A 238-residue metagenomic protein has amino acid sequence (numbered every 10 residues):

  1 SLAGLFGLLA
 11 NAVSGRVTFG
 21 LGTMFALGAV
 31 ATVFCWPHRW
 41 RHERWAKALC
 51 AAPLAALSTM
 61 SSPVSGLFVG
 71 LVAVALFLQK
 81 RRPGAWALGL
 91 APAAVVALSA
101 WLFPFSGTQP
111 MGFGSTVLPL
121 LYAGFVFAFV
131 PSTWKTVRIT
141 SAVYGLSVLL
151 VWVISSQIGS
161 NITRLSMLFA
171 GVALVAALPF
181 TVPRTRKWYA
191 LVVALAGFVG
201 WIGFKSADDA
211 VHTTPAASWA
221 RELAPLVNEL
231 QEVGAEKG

Functional and structural regions predicted by a protein language model:
S1-P37, K47-F77, A97: Membrane-embedded helix bundles of polyisoprenyl
L2-L5, C35-A56, R82-A91, R138-Y144: Short hydrophobic alpha-helices at membrane interfaces in multi-pass membrane enzymes
G28-C35, V72-K80, G124-A128, M167-T185: Transmembrane alpha-helices and membrane-interface helical segments of multi-pass integral membrane enzymes
L54, K80-A100, V193-G197: Hydrophobic alpha-helical membrane-interfacial segments at the cytosolic entry of transmembrane helices
R82-L88, V126-A142, L178-Y189: Membrane-interface helix-loop-helix junctions at transmembrane boundaries of multi-pass membrane enzymes, predominantly
A93-A97, F103, G107-A173: Alpha-helical transmembrane segments at the extracellular/periplasmic loop-to-helix junctions of multi-pass membrane
V182-G203: Signature aromatic-anchored transmembrane alpha helix within multi-pass, membrane-resident enzymes that catalyze glycan
V199-G238: Extracytoplasmic
